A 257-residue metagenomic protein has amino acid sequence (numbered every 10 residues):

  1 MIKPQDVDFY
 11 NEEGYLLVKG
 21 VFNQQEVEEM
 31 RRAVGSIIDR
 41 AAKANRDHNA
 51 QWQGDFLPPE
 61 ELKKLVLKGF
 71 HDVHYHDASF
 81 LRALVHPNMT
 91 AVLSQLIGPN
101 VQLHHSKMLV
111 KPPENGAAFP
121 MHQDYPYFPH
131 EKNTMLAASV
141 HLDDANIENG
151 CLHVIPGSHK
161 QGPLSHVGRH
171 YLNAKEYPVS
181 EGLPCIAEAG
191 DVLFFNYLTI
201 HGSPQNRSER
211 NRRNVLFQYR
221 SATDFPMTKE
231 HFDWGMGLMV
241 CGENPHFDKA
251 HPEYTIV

Functional and structural regions predicted by a protein language model:
M1-E13, K19-M121, L238-G242: Non-heme Fe(II)-dependent double-stranded beta-helix
R40-Q53, P58-E61, G168, V192 (+1 more regions): Non-heme Fe(II)/2-oxoglutarate
P99, Y125-E131, L142-C151, H159: Active-site region of the double-stranded beta-helix
V110-D124, A145, L198, G202: Conserved short histidine dyad/triad with adjacent acidic residue
F119-Q123, V140, K175-P178: Active-site glycine-rich loop that binds ribose-phosphate moieties when present
D124-Y127, M135, G202-N206: Glycine-rich phosphate/pyrophosphate-binding beta-alpha loops
P129-I147, I186, F194, Q218-A222: Short, conserved beta-strand element in jelly-roll/cupin
A145-G202, D224: Double-stranded beta-helix
